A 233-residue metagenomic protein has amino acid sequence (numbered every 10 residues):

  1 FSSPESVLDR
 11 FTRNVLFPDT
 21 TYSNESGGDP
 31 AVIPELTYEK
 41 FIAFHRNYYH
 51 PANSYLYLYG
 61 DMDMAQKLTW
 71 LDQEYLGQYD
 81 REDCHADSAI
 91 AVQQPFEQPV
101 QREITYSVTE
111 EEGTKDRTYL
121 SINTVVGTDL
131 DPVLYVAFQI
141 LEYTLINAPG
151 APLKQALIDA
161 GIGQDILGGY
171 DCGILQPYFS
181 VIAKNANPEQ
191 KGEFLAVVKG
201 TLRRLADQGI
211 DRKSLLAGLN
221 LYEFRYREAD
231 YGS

Functional and structural regions predicted by a protein language model:
F1-F44, I122, V136-Q139, Y143-A156 (+3 more regions): Acidic/histidine-enriched segments that form metal/cofactor-coordinating and catalytic pocket/exosite environments
R13-N14, C84-G150, A156, S180 (+2 more regions): His/Glu-based metal-binding/catalytic segments typifying zinc-dependent metallopeptidases
P18, S26, Y55-T118, Q208-L215 (+1 more regions): An aromatic/glycine/proline-enriched structural segment found at the starts of mature extracellular/organellar domains
N24, R46-P51, G113-K115, C172-P177: Short, flexible turn/loop "capping" segments at secondary-structure junctions
E25-G28, P51-Y55, L134-Q139, P177-N185: Glycine- and acidic
M64-T69, P132-V133, P188-E193: Short, conserved charged micro-motifs
D159, C172-Y178, K184-A186, F194-V197 (+1 more regions): Zn2+-dependent metallopeptidase catalytic domains
S180-R212: Extended amphipathic alpha-helical segments enriched in small hydrophobics
